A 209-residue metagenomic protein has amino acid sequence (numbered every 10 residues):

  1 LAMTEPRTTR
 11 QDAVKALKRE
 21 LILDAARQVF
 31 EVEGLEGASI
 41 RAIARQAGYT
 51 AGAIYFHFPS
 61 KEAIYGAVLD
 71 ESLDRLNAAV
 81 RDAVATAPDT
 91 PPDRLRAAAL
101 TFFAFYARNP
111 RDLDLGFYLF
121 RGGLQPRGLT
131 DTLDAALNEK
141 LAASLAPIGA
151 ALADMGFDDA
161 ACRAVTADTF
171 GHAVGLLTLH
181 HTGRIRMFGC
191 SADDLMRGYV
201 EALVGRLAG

Functional and structural regions predicted by a protein language model:
L1-L17, Q28, G209: N-terminal intrinsically disordered/low-complexity leader segments
K18-A26, I43, V68-V80: Generic hydrophobic, amphipathic alpha-helix propensity
L21, V29-A63, A67: Helix-turn-helix
A67, R81-D114, D159, V165-T169: Hydrophobic alpha-helical connector segments
D74, R81, D93, L115 (+3 more regions): Amphipathic alpha-helical packing segments from all-alpha helical-bundle domains
F105-R108, A150, T169-F188, V204-G209: Amphipathic C-terminal alpha-helical segment
R108-D131, T178-R186: Amphipathic alpha-helical segments used for helix-helix packing
